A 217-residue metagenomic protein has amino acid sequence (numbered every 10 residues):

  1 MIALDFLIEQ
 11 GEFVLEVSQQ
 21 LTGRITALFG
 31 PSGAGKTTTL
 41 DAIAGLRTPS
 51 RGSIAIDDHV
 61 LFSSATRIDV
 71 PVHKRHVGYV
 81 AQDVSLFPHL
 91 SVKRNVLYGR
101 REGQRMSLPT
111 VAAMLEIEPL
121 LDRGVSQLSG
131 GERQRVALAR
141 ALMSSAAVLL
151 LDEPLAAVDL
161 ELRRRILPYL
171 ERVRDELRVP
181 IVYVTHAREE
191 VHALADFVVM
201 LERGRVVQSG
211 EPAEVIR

Functional and structural regions predicted by a protein language model:
H59-S64, R105-L120, E171-R172: Conserved ABC ATPase "signature" region
L61-G78: ABC ATPase NBD coupling module
G124-L128, E132-Q134: Conserved ABC ATPase signature
M143-A147: A short, proline-enriched helix->beta-strand linker immediately N-terminal to the Walker B motif in ABC-type P-loop
L149-E153: Catalytic Walker B motif of ABC-type/P-loop ATPase nucleotide-binding domains
R178-V184: Conserved H-loop
